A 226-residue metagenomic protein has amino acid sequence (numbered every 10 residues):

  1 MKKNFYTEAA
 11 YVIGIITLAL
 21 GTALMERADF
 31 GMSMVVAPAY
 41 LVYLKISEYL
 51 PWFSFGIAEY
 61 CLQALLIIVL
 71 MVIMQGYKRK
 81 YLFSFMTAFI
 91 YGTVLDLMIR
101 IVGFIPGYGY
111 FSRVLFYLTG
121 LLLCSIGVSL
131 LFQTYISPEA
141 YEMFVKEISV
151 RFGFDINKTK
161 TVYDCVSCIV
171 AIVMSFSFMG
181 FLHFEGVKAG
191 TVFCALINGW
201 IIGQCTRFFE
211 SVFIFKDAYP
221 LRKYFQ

Functional and structural regions predicted by a protein language model:
M1-Q226: Core subunits and conserved enzymes of cellular information-processing and envelope-translocation systems across
